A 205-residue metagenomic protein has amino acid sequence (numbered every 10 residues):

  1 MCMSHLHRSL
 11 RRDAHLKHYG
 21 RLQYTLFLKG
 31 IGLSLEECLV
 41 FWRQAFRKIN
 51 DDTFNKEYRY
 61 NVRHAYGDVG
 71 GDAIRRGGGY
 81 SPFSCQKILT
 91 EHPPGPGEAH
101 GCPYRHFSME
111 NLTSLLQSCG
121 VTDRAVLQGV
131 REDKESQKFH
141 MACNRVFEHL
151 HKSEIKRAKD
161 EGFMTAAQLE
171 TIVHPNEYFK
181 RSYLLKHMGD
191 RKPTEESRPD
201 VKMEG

Functional and structural regions predicted by a protein language model:
M1-L22, L26, G30-G205: Basic, alpha-helical nucleic-acid-binding regions used in initiation and control of genome expression
